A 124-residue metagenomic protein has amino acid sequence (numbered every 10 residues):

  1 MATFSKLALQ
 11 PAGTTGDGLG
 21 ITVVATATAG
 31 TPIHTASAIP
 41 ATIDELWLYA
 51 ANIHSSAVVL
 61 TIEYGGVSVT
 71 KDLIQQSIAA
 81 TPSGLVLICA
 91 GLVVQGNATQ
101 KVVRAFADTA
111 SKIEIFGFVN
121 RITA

Functional and structural regions predicted by a protein language model:
M1-P40, W47, F106-A124: C-terminal interaction-tip segments
P40-W47, N97-K101: Short, solvent-exposed loop/turn segments enriched in Ser/Thr/Gly
E45, S56-E63, I113-F118: Short, hydrophobic/aromatic beta-strand segments
A50-N52, Y64-G66: Generic secondary-structure microfeatures
A51-S55, D108: Short solvent-exposed strand-capping/beta-turn motif centered on an Asx-Ser/Thr pair
E63, V102-F106: Short conserved beta-strand and strand-loop elements enriched in small hydrophobics with frequent Asp/Gly
G65-V69, I122-A124: Short edge-strand/loop segments of extracellular domains
V67-K101: Intrinsically disordered, low-complexity Pro/Gly/Ser/Thr-rich segments with frequent PxxP/GP/PP motifs and embedded
